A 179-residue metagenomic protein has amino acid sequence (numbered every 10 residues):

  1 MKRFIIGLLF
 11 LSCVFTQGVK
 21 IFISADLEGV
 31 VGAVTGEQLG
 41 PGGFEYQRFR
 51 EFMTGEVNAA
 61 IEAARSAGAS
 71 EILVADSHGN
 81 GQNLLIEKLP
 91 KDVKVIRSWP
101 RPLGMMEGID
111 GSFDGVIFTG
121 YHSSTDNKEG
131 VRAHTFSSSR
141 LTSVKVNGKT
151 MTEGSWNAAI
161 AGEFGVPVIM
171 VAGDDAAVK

Functional and structural regions predicted by a protein language model:
R3-C13: Sec-dependent N-terminal signal peptides
V14-I21: Boundary at the C-terminal end of the N-terminal hydrophobic targeting segment
L39-A59: Short catalytic helix/loop segments, enriched in acidic residues and glycine and frequently bearing histidine
V74-N83: Acidic helix-start/capping segments at beta-turn-to-alpha-helix junctions
K91-I109: A glycine-rich helix N-cap at a beta->alpha junction
S123-S137, K145-K149: Conserved mixed alpha/beta catalytic, RNA-binding, or beta-rich assembly cores of soluble enzyme, regulatory
S138-F164, M170-G173: Active-site glycine-rich loop that binds ribose-phosphate moieties when present
